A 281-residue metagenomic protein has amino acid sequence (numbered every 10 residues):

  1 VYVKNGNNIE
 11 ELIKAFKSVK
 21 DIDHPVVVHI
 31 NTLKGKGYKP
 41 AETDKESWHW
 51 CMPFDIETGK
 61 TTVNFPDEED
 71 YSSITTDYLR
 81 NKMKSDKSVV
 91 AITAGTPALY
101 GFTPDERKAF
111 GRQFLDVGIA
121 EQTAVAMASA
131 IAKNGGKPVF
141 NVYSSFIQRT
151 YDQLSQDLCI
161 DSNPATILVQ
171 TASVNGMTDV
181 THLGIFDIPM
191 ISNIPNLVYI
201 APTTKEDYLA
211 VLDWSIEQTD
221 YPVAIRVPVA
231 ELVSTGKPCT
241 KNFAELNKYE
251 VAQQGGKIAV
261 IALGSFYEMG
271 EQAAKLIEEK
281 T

Functional and structural regions predicted by a protein language model:
Y2-V223, E231: Thiamine diphosphate
N8-I22, T219-D220, F243-T281: Long hydrophobic segments that form regular secondary structure
T61, P238, K257-I258: Compositionally biased, intrinsically disordered low-complexity regions
V90-T93, I225, G256-L263: Short hydrophobic beta-strand segments
T96, P228-A230, L263-S265: Histidine- and/or cysteine-centered catalytic micro-motif in compact active-site loops
G101-T103, D116, F140, T235-G236 (+3 more regions): Extended hydrophobic-aromatic, low-complexity segments
P222-A252: A short helix-breaking turn/cap at a secondary-structure junction
